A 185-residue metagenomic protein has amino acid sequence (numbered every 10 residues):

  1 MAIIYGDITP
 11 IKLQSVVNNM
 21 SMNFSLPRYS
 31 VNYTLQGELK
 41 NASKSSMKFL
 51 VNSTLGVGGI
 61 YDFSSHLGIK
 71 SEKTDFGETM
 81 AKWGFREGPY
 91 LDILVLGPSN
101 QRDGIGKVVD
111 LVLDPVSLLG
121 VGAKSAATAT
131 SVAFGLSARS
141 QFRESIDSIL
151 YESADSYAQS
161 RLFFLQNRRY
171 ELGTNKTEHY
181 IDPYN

Functional and structural regions predicted by a protein language model:
M1-K12, G77: Membrane interface segments of multi-pass transport proteins and intramembrane proteases
I3, Y61-H66, D114-G120: Short, mixed-charge, low-aromatic patches
S15: A small/polar active-site loop signature that marks catalytic segments
N19-P98: Mid-length scaffold segments of soluble, non-membrane domains
E78, W83-N185: A structured, mid-to-C-terminal "fold-capping" secondary-structure block
